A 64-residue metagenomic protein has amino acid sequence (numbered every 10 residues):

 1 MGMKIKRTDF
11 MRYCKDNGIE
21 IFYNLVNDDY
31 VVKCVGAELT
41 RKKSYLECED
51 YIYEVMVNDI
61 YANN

Functional and structural regions predicted by a protein language model:
G2-I5: Short, surface-exposed ligand-recognition loops at beta-strand->loop->(often short) alpha-helix junctions that present
M11-N64: Acidic, low-complexity, intrinsically disordered interaction modules
